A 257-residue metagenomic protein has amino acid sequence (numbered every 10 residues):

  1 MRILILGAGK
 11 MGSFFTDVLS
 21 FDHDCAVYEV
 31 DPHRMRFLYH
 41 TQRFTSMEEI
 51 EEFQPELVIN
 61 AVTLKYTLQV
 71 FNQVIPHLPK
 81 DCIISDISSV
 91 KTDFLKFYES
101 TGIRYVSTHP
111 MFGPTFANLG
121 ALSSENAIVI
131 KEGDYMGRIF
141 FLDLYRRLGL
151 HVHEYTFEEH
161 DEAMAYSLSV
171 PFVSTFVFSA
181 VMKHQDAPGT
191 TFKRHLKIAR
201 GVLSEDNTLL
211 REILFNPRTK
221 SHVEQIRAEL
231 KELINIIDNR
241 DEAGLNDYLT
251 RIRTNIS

Functional and structural regions predicted by a protein language model:
M1-R2, I83, N126: Residues that mark the start of a beta-strand
M1-T45, E49: NAD(P)+-binding Rossmann beta1-loop-alpha1 motif at the extreme N-terminus of oxidoreductases
E48-I75: Rossmann-like NAD(P)-binding element
P79-C82, I103: A short helix->loop->beta-strand "cap" motif at the edges of active sites that frequently abuts
V90, F94, Y98-H151: Rossmann-fold dinucleotide-binding core
E154-S257: An accessory alpha-helical subdomain
